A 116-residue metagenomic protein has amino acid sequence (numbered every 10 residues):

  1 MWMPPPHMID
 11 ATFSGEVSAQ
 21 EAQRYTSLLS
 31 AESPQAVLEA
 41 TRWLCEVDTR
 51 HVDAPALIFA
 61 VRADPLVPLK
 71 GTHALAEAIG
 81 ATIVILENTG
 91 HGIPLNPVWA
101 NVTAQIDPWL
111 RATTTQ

Functional and structural regions predicted by a protein language model:
M1-A54: Alpha/beta-hydrolase
Q23-T26, H73, T103: Generic structural signal for individual residues within well-ordered alpha-helical segments across diverse proteins
S33, D64-P65: Glycine-rich nucleotide phosphate-binding loop and flanking beta-alpha elements of Rossmann-like dinucleotide-binding
V52, I58-A60, D64: Short beta-strand/loop motif that positions the catalytic acidic residue of the alpha/beta-hydrolase fold
P65-A74: Conserved alpha/beta-hydrolase "acid-adjacent" motif
A78-I79: Short, structured coil segments at secondary-structure junctions
T82-Q116: Catalytic active-site module of serine/aspartate enzymes centered on a nucleophile-bearing elbow/loop
